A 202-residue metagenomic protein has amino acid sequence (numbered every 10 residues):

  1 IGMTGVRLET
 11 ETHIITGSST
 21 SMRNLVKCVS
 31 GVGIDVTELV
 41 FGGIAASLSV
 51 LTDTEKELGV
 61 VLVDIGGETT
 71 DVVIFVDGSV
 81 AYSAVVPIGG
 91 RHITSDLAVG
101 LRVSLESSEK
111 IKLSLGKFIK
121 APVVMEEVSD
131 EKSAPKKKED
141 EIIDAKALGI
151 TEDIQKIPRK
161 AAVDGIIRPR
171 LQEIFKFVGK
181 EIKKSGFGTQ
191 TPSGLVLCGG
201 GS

Functional and structural regions predicted by a protein language model:
I1-L62, S79-A81, S104, L115-P122 (+2 more regions): Nucleotide/phosphate-binding catalytic cleft detector across ATP-hydrolyzing and phosphate-transferring enzymes
T12, L58-G100: Glycine-rich phosphate-binding loop of actin/hexokinase-like ATP-binding domains
V29, D64, L97, V178 (+1 more regions): Residue-level signature of catalytic and energy-coupling elements of molecular machines, predominantly ATP/GTP-dependent
G66, S193-G201: Glycine-rich beta-strand-to-loop/alpha-helix junction loops that act as flexible
T69, F177-V178, Q190-G194: Active-site lining segments that contact anionic ligands and/or coordinate catalytic metals
S95, A161, G165, P169-K176 (+2 more regions): Feature representing long, continuous alpha-helical segments
R102, L113, K176-G179, K183 (+2 more regions): Hydrophobic alpha-helix feature that most strongly marks membrane-spanning transmembrane helices and their immediate
S108-I111: Small-residue helix-packing motif on alpha-helices
